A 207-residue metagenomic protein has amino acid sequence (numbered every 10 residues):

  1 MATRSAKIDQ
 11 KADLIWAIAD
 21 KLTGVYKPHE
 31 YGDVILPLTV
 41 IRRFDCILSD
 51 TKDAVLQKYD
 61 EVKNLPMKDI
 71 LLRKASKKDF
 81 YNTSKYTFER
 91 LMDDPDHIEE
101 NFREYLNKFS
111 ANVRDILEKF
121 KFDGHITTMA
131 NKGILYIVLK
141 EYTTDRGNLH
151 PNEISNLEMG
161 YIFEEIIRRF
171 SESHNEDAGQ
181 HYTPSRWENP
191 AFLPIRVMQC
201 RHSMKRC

Functional and structural regions predicted by a protein language model:
M1-A191, I195-R196: Non-catalytic, mostly N-terminal accessory regions of nucleic-acid modification and defense proteins
F192-C207: Conserved class I S-adenosyl-L-methionine
